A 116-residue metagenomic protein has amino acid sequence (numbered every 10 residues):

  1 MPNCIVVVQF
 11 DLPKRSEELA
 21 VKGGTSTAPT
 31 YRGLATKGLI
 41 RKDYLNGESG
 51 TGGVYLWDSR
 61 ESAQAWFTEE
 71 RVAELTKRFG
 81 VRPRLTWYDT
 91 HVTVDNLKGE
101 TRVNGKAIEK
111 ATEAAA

Functional and structural regions predicted by a protein language model:
M1-G50, R60-T68, F79-A116: Short S/T/G/P-rich N-terminal loop/turn motif that feeds into the first structured element of a domain
G53-W57: Conserved RNP beta-strands of RNA recognition motif
A73-F79: Short arginine-rich
